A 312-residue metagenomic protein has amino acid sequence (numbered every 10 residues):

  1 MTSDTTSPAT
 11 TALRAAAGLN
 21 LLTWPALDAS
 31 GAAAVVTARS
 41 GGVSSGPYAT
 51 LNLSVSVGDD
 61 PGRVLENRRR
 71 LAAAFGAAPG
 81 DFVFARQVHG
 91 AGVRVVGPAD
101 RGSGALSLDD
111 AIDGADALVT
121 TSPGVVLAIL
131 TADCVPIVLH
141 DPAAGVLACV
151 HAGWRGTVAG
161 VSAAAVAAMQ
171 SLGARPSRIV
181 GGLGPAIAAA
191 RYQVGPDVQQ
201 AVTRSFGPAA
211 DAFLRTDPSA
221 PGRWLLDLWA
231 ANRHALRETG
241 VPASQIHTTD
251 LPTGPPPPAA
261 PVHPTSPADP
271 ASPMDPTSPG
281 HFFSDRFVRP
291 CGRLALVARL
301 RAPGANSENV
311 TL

Functional and structural regions predicted by a protein language model:
M1-L312: Active-site microenvironment for binding and transforming phosphate-containing groups
